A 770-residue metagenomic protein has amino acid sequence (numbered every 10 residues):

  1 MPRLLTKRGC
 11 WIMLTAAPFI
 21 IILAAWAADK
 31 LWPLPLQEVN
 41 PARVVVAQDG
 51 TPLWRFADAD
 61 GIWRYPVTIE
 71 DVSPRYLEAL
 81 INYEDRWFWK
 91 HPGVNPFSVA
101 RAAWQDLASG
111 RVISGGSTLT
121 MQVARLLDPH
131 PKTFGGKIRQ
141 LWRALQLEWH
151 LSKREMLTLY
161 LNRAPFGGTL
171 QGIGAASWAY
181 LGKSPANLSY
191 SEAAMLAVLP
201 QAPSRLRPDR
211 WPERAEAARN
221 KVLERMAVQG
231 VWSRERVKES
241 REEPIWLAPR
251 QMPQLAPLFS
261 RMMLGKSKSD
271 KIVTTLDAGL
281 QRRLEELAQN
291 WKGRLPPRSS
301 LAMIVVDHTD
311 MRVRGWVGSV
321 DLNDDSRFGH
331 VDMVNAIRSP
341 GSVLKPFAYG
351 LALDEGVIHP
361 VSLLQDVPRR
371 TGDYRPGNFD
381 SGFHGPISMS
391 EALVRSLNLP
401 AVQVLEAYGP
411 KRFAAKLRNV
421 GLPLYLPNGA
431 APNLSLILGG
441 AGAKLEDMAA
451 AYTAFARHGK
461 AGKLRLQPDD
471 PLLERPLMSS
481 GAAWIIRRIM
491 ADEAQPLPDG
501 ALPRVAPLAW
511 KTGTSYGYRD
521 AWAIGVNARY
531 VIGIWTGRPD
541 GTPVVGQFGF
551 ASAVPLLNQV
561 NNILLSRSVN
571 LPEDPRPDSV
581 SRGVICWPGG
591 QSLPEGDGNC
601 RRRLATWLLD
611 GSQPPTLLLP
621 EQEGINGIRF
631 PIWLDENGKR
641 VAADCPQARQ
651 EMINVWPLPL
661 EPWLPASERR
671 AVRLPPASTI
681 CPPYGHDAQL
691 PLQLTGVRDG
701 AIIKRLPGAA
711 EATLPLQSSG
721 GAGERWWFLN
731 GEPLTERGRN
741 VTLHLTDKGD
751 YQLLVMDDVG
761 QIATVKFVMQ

Functional and structural regions predicted by a protein language model:
P2-K7, T15, W232, L508-Q770: Soluble, non-transmembrane domains of envelope/secretory-pathway proteins that act on or interact with carbohydrate
P2-P297, H308-R314, S319, V367 (+1 more regions): Juxtamembrane regions of bacterial inner-membrane/periplasmic proteins, predominantly the peptidoglycan biogenesis
W63-I69, L322-N335: A short, polar/charged loop-to-alpha-helix boundary motif
L80-I81, M226, L284, M311 (+7 more regions): Active-site SXXK
W89-V99, Q171-G174, S233-R236, R327 (+3 more regions): Short, well-structured active-site flanking segments
A108-K132, A186, P249-G265, I358-F413 (+2 more regions): Conserved catalytic neighborhood of penicillin-recognizing serine enzymes
T274-L295, V305, W316, D324-M333 (+3 more regions): A penicillin-recognizing enzyme superfamily signal
R375-N378, G409-Y452: Mid-domain, small-residue-enriched loop/turn segments at the edges of structured enzyme/sensor domains
